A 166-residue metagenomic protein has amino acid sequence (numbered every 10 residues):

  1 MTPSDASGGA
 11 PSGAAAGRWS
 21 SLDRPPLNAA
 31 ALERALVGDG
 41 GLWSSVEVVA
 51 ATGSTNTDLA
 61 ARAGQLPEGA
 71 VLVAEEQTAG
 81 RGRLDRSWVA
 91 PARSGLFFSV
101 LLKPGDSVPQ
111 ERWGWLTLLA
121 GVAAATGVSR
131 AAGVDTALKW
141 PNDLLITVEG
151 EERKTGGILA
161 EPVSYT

Functional and structural regions predicted by a protein language model:
M1-R130, V148-G157, E161: N-terminal lobe of the biotin/lipoate ligase/transferase fold
A137: FAD-binding subdomain of flavoenzyme oxidoreductases
W140: A cytosolic small-molecule/anion-sensing beta-strand core signal
T166: Conserved small/polar residues in nucleotide/adenosyl-binding loops
